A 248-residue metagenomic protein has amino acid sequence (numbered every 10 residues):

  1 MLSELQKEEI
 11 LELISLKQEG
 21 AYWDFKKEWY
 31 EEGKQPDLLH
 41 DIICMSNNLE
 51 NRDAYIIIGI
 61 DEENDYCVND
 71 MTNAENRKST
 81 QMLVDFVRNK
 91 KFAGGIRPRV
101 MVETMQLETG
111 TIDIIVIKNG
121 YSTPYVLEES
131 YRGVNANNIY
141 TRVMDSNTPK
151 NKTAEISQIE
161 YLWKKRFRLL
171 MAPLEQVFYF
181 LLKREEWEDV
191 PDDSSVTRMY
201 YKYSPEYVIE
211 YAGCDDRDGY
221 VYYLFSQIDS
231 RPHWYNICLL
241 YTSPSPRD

Functional and structural regions predicted by a protein language model:
M1-C67, E75-Q81, K150-S243, R247: Bergerat-fold GHKL/Histidine-kinase-like ATPase
Q6-S15, D85-K90, M101-E103, E128: Intrinsically disordered, low-complexity boundary segments flanking structured domains
A54-I57, V87-F92, D145-K150: Short C-terminal domain-edge/linker segments immediately following a structured domain
E62-E103: A broadly used, surface-exposed interaction patch
Y66-R77, L127-I139, L240: Surface-exposed flexible segments
G94-Y179: Intrinsically disordered, low-complexity regulatory tails
